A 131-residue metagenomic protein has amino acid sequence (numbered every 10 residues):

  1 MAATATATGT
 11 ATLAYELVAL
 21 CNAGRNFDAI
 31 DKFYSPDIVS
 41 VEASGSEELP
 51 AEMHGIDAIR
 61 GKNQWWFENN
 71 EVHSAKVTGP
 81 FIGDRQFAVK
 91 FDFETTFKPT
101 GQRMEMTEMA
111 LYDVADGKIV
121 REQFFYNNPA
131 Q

Functional and structural regions predicted by a protein language model:
A2-A3, A11-D37: Short acidic-aromatic low-complexity motifs
F27, D31-D84: A solvent-exposed, acidic/Ser-Thr-rich amphipathic alpha-helical stretch
V39, Q102, K118-V120: Residue-level signal for well-ordered, solvent-exposed loop/turn and beta-edge residues enriched in charged/polar side
E71, Q102-M104: Short loop/turn motifs at secondary-structure junctions and domain boundaries
A75-F81, F93, T107-D113: Hydrophobic/aromatic beta-strand elements that line small-molecule binding cavities or substrate pockets in beta-rich
D84-Q86, D116: Residue-level signal for tight coil/turn positions that link beta-strands
K90-T96: Generic short beta-strand segments
T107-Q131: Short beta-strand edge/turn micro-motifs at domain boundaries
